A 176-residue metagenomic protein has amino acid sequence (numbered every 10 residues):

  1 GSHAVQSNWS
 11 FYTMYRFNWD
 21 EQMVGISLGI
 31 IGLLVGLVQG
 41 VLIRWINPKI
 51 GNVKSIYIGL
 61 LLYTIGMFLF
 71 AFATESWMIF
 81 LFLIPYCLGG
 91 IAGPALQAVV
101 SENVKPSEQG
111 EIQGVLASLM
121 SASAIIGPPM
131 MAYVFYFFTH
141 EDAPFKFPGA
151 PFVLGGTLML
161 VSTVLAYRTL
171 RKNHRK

Functional and structural regions predicted by a protein language model:
S7-V24: Short amphipathic helix-loop junctions that connect adjacent transmembrane helices in Major Facilitator Superfamily/SLC
E21-Q22, V104-S118, F145-P148: Loop-to-transmembrane helix entry/capping segments in MFS-fold secondary transporters and related SLC/MFSD carriers
V38-N52, F135: Helix-to-loop junctions at the C-terminal end of transmembrane segments in multipass secondary transporters
K54-L69: Structural signature of the two symmetry-related core transmembrane helices
L69-L83, A92: Helix-loop junctions at membrane interfaces in 12-TM secondary transporters
I91-K105: Intracellular juxtamembrane helix-capping segments at the cytosolic ends of symmetry-related transmembrane helices
Y133-M159: A membrane-interface helix-boundary motif in multi-pass transporters
V153-K176: Multi-pass alpha-helical transporter architecture, strongest for 12-TM Major Facilitator/SLC carriers used
